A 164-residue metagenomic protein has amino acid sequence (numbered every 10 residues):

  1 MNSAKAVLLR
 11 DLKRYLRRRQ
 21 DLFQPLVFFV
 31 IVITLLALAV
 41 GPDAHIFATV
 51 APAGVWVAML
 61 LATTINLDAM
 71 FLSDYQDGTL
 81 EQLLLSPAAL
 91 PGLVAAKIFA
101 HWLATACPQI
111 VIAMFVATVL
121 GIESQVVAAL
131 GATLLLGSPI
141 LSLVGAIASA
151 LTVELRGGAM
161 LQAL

Functional and structural regions predicted by a protein language model:
M1-P25: Aromatic- and glycine-rich beta-strand/loop motifs that create alpha-glucan
Y15, T64-L84: Transmembrane helix boundary and interhelical loop/hinge segments in multi-pass membrane proteins
R19-G41, W56-M59: Hydrophobic alpha-helical transmembrane segments of multi-pass membrane transport/permease proteins
Q24, A95-L120, I140, V144: Hydrophobic alpha-helical transmembrane segments that constitute the membrane-spanning cores of multi-pass membrane
V32-V40, L60, P108, I112 (+2 more regions): Structural signal for membrane-spanning alpha-helices in multi-pass inner-membrane proteins, emphasizing helix cores
A51-L67: Long, hydrophobic alpha-helical segments
A88-W102, A129, Q162-L164: Membrane-interface alpha-helices at helix entry/exit sites of multi-pass transporters
L135-L164: A structural motif at transmembrane helix-loop-helix junctions in multipass membrane proteins
